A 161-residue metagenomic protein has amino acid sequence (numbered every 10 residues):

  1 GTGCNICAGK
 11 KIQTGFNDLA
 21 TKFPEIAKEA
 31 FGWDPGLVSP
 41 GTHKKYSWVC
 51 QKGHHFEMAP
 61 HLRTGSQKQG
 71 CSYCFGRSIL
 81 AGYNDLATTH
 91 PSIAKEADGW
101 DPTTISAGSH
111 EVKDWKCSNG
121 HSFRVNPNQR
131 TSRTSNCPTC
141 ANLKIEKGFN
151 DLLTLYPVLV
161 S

Functional and structural regions predicted by a protein language model:
G1-S161: Functional cation/ligand-contacting sites centered on basic and imidazole/sulfhydryl donors
